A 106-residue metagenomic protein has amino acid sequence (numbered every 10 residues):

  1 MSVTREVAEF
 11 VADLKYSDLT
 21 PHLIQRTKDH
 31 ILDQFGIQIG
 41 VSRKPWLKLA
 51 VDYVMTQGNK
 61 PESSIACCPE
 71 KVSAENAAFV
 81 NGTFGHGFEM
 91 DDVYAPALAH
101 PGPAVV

Functional and structural regions predicted by a protein language model:
M1-V106: N-terminal core-entry segment
